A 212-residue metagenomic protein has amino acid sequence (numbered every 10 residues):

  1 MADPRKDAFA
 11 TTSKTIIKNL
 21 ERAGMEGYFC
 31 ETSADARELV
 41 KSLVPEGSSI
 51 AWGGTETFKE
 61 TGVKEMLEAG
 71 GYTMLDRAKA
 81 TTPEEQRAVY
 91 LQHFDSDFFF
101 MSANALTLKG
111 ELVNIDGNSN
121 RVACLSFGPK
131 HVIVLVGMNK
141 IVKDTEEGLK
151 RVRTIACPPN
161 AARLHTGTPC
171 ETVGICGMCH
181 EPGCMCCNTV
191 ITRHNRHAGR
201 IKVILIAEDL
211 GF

Functional and structural regions predicted by a protein language model:
M1-A2, E21-G24, G71-M74, E85-R87 (+2 more regions): N-terminal start-of-chain detector that recognizes signal peptides and the immediate post-cleavage beginning
M1-F9: Glycine- and acidic-residue-enriched helix-capping/strand-helix junction motifs
D3-P4, A78-A80, V132-N139: Flexible, glycine/proline-enriched loop segments at strand-loop-helix junctions that form or flank small-ligand binding
F9-Y90, D95-F99: N-terminal active-site beta-alpha-beta segment that forms phosphate/nucleotide-binding and substrate-recognition loops
F94-F212: Conserved phosphate- and dinucleotide-binding cores of soluble alpha/beta proteins, encompassing both enzyme active
